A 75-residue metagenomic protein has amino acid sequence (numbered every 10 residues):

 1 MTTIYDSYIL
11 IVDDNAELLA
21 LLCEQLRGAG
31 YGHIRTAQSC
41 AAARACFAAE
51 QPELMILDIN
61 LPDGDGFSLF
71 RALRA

Functional and structural regions predicted by a protein language model:
M1-L10: Non-catalytic signal-transmission and effector/linker regions of two-component phosphorelay proteins
D13: Conserved acidic E/D residue at the C-terminus of a beta-strand in Rossmann-like folds
A16-R35: Two-component/phosphorelay signaling modules centered on CheY-like receiver
T36-L54: Acidic, metal-coordinating helix/loop segments flanking the phosphotransfer/catalytic sites of two-component signaling
S39, D65-S68: Acidic catalytic/metal-coordinating carboxylates
A45, F67-A75: Short amphipathic alpha-helix used as the core "switch/output" element in two-component signaling
D58: Active-site residues of response regulator receiver
P62: The feature encodes the CheY-like receiver
